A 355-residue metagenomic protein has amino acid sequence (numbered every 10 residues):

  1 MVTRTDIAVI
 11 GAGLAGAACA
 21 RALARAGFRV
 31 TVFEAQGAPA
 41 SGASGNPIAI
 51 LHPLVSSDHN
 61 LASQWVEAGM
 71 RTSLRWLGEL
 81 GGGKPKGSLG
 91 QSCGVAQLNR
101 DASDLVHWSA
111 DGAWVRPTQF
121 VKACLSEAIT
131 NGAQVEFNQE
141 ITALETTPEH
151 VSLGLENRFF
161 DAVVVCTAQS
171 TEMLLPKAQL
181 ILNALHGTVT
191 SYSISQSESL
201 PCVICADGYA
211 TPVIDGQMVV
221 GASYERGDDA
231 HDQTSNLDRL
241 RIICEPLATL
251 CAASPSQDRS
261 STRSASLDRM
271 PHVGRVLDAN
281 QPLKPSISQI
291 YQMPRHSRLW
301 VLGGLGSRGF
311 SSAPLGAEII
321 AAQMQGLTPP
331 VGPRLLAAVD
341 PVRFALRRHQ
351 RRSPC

Functional and structural regions predicted by a protein language model:
T5-V32: N-terminal Rossmann-like FAD-binding beta1-loop-alpha1 element of flavoenzymes
R25-G45: Glycine-rich FAD pyrophosphate-binding loop
A40, N157-C205, A230-Q233, A248-C251: Central helical "cap/lid" subdomain
G45, V55, S197-R298: Active-site lid/adjacent beta-loop-alpha segment flanking the redox-cofactor pocket in flavoenzymes
I48-G112: Dinucleotide-binding Rossmann-like beta1-alpha1 core, especially the glycine-rich loop that anchors the ADP
W108-A162, C166-T167, T171: Helical element adjacent to the flavin cofactor pocket in flavoenzyme catalytic cores
A253-C355: C-terminal catalytic lobe of FAD-dependent flavoproteins
